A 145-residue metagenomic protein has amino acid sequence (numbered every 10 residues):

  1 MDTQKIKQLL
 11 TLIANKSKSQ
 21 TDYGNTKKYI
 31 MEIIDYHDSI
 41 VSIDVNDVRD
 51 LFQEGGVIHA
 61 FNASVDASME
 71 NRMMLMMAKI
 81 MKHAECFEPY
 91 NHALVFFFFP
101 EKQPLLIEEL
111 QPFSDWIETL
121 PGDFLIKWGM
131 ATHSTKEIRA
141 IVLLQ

Functional and structural regions predicted by a protein language model:
M1-Q145: Tubulin/FtsZ superfamily GTPase core signature
